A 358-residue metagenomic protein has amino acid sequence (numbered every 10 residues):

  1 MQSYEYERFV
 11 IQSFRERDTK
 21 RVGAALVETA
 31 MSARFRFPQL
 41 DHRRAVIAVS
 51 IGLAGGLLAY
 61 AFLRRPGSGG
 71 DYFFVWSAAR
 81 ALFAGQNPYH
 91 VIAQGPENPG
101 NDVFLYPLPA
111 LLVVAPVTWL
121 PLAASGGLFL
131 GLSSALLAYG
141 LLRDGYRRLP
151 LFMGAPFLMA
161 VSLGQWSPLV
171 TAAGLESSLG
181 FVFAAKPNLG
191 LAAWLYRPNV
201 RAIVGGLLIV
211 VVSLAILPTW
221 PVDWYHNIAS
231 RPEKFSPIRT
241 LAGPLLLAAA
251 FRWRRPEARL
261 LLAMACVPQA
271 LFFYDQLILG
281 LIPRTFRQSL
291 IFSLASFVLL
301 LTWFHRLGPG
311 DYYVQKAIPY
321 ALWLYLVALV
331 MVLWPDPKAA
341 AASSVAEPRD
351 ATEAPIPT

Functional and structural regions predicted by a protein language model:
V10-Q12, P357: Residues marking helix boundaries in flexible regions
L26-E176, L195-T358: Primarily membrane-embedded glycan-assembly and transfer machineries that use lipid-linked glycans
T171, V182-N188: Hydrophobic alpha-helical segments and helix pairs
K186-P198: Loop-centered beta-sheet repeat module
